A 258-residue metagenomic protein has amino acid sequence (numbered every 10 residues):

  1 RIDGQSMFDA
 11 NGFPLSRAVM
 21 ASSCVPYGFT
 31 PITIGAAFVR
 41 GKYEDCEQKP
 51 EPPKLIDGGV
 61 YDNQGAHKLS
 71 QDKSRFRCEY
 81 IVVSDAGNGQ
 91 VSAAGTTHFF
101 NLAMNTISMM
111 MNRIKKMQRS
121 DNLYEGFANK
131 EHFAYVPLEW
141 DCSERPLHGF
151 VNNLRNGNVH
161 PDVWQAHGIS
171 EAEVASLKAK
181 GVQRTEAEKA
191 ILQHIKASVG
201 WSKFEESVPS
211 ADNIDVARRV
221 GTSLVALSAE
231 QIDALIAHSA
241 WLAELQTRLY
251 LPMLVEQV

Functional and structural regions predicted by a protein language model:
R1-D72, R248: Active-site gating loop/helix substructures
F8, P14, K42, H98 (+2 more regions): Alpha-helix capping and helix-coil boundary motifs
A18-V19, T106-M110: Short, Φ-rich (hydrophobic/aromatic) sequence segments
G28-P31, E79-V83: Acidic/polar loop patches that form or flank catalytic/metal-binding clefts of enzymes that bind anionic ligands
V39-C46, T97-H98, G200-K203: A broad, low-specificity signal for short, low-complexity segments enriched in glycine/proline and polar/charged
P50-E51, L55, V60-D62, K73-Y80 (+2 more regions): C-terminal helical/tail subdomains of lipid-metabolizing enzymes
A93-L102: An amphipathic, hydrophobic-aromatic interaction surface with interspersed Lys/Arg that forms lipid/phosphate-bearing
